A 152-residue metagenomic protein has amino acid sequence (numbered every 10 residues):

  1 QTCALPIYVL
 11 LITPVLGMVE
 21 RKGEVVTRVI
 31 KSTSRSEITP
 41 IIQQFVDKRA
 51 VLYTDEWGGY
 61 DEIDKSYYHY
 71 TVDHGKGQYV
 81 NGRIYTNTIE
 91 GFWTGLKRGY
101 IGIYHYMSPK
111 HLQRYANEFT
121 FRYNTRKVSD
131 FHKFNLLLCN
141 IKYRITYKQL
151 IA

Functional and structural regions predicted by a protein language model:
Q1-A152: Residue-level recognition of single "structural anchor" positions that define or cap local secondary structure
